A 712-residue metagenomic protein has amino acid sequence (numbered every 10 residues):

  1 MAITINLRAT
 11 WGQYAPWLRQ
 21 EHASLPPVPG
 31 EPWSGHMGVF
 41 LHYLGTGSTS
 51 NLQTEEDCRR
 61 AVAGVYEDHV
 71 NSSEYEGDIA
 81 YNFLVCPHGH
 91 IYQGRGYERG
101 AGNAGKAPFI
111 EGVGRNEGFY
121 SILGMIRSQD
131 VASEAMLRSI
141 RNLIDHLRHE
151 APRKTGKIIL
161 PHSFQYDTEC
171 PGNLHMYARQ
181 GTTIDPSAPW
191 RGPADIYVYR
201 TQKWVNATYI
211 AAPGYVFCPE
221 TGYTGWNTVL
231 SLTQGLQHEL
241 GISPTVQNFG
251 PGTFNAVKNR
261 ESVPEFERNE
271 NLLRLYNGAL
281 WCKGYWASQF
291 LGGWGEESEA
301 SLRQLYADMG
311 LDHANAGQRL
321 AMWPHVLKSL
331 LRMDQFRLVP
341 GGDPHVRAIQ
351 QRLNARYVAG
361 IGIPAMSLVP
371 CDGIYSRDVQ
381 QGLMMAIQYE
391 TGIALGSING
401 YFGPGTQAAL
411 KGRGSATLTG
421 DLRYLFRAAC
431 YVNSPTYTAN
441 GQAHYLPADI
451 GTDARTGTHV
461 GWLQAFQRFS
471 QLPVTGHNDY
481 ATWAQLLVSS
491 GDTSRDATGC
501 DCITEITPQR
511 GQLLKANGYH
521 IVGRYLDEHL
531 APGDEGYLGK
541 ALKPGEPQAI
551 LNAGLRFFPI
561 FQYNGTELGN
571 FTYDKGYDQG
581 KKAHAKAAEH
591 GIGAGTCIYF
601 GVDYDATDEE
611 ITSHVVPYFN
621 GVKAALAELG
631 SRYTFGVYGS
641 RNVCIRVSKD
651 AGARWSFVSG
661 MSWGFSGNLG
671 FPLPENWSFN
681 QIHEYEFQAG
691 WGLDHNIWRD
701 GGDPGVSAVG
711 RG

Functional and structural regions predicted by a protein language model:
M1-R115, E169-C170, T482-G565, R654-F665: N-terminal catalytic cores of peptidoglycan-degrading enzymes
M1-S48, P87-P193, A625-P704: Basic/polar, cationic surfaces and motifs that engage anionic cell-wall and phosphate/carboxylate ligands
M37-Y43, A80-C86, H90-G94, F119-G124 (+12 more regions): Structural recognition of the beta-strand scaffold that forms the well-ordered cores of secreted hydrolase catalytic
C58-V65, I140-R141, P508, G539-P544 (+2 more regions): Well-ordered, non-membrane alpha-helical segments in soluble/globular domains
I79-I91, L160-Y166, T224, W294-E297 (+3 more regions): Acidic helix-start/capping segments at beta-turn-to-alpha-helix junctions
C170-I521, Y525-L530: Cell-envelope/ECM-targeting effectors and their regulatory/trafficking segments
N173-A178, D605-L629: Active-site cleft segment of glycoside hydrolase catalytic domains centered on the general acid/base Glu
D534-A606, E610: Substrate-binding cleft of extracellular glycoside hydrolase catalytic domains
